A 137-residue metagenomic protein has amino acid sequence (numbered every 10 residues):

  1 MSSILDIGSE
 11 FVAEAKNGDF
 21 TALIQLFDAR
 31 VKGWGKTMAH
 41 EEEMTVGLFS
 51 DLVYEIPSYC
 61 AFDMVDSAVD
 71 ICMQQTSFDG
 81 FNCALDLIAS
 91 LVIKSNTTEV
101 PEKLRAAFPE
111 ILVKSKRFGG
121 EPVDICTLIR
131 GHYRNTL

Functional and structural regions predicted by a protein language model:
M1-E42: N-terminal "cap/leader" segments of large eukaryotic alpha-helical scaffolds
S2-A15, E43-I56, A89-N96: Boundary/linker elements of alpha-helical solenoid repeat scaffolds
I4, G8, R30-G33, T37 (+3 more regions): Generic alpha-helix detector with strongest preference for long hydrophobic helices that associate with membranes
G8, G18, G33-G35, G47 (+4 more regions): Residue-identity detector for glycine
F11, L23, F27, T45-F49 (+2 more regions): Generic structural signal of hydrophobic/aromatic residues within well-ordered alpha-helices of folded domains
R30-F49, F78-L91: HEAT-repeat alpha-solenoid elements in large eukaryotic scaffold proteins
V53-L137: Extended alpha-helical scaffolding segments
